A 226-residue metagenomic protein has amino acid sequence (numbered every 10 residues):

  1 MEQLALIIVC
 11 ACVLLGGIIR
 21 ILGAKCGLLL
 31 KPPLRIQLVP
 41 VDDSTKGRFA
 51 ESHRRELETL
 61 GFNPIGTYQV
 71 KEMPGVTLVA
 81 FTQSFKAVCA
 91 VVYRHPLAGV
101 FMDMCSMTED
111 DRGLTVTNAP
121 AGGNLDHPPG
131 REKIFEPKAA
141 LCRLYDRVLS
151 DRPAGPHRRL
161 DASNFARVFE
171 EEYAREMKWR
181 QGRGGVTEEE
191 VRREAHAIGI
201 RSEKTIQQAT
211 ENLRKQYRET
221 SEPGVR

Functional and structural regions predicted by a protein language model:
M1-A11: Feature marks short, highly hydrophobic, charge-poor N-terminal signal-anchor/signal peptide-like helices that anchor
L4, R35-L38, M104: Generic low-polarity alpha-helical segments
L14-R48: Transmembrane-cytosolic junction motif
R54, E58-E190: Structured extramembrane domains adjacent to transmembrane segments
K178-R226: Intrinsically disordered, low-complexity regions enriched in serine/threonine
